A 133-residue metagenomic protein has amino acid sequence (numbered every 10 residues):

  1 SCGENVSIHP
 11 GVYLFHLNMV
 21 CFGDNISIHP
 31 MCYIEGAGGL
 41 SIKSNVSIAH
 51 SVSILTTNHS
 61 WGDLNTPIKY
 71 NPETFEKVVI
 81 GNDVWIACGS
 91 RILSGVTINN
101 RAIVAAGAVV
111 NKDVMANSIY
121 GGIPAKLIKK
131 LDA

Functional and structural regions predicted by a protein language model:
S1-Y13: Extended, small-residue-rich solenoid/repeat segments and analogous flexible loops that form exposed scaffolds
S7, L40, K112, A125-K126: Short, electropositive, low-hydrophobicity segments enriched in small/polar residues
S7, W85, L93-S94, I103-A105 (+1 more regions): A generic "structured core" feature
G11-F22, S27-T97, I123-P124, L131-D132: Flexible, glycine/small-residue-enriched loop-and-beta-strand segment within the central core of proteins
T97-G121, A125: C-terminal/domain-terminus segments
